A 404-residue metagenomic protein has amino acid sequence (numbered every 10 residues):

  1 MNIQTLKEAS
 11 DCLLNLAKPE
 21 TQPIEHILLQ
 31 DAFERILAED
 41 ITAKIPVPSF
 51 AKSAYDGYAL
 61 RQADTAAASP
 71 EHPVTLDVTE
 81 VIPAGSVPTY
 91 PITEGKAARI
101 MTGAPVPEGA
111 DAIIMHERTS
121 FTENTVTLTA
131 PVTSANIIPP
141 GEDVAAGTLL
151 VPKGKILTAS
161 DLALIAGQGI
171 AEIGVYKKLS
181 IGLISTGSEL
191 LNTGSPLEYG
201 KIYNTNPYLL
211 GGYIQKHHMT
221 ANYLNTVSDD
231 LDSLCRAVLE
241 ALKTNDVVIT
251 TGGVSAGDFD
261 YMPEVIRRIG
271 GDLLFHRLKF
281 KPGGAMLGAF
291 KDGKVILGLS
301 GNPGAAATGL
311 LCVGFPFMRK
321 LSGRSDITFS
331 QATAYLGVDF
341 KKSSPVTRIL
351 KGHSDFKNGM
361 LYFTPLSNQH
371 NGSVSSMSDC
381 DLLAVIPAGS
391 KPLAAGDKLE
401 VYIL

Functional and structural regions predicted by a protein language model:
M1-H72, R99, N124, S325-I349: Short, low-complexity N-terminal leaders and the immediately following helix N-cap/first helix
N2-K7, A171-L299, P303-G309, V313: Helix-rich terminal scaffold detector
I3-K7, P23-H26, Q30, R35 (+15 more regions): Electropositive phosphate-/nucleotide-binding environments in soluble metabolic enzymes
L13, G57, G147, L183 (+4 more regions): Residue-level signal for inorganic ion chemistry
L14-T21, D40, V106, T148 (+9 more regions): Structural signal for hydrophobic packing residues in well-ordered secondary-structure cores of soluble enzyme domains
E20, E25-Q30, E34, E39 (+3 more regions): Flexible glycine/proline-rich
A51-S53, A68-E71, T89-T93, V106-E108 (+14 more regions): Solvent-exposed alpha-helices and their adjacent loops that cap or buttress functional pockets in soluble metabolic
A59-Y223, S367, L383: Short, glycine/charged-enriched hinge/interface segments at domain edges or termini
